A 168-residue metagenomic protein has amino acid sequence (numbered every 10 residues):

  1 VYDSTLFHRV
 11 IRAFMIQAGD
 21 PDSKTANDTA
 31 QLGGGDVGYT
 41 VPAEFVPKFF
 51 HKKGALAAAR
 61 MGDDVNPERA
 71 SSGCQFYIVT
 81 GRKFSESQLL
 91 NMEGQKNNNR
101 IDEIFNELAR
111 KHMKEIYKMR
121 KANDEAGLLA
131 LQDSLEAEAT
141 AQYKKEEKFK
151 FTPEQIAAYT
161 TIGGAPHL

Functional and structural regions predicted by a protein language model:
V1-L168: Cyclophilin-like peptidyl-prolyl cis-trans isomerases
